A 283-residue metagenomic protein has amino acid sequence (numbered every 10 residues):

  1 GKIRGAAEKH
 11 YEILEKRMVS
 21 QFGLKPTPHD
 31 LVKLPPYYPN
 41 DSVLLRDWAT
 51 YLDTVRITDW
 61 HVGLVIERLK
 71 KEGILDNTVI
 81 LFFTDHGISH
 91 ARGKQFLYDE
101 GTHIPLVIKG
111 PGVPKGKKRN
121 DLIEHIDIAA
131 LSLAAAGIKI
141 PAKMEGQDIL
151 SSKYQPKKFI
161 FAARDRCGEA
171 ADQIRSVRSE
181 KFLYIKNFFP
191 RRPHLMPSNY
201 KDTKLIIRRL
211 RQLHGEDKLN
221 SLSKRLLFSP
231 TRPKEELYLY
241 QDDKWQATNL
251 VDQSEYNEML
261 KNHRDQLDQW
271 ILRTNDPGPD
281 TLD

Functional and structural regions predicted by a protein language model:
G1-A129, A134-K143, P193, S198 (+4 more regions): Active-site-proximal cap/lid insertion segments
I74-I80, P156-K157, E180-F182: Loop/turn elements at helix/coil->beta-strand transitions in domains of secreted/extracellular proteins
V79-T84, I160-D165, I185-K186: Short beta-strand segments
I104-L106, K157-F159, R175, F182 (+1 more regions): Small-molecule pocket liners
G110, S152, V177-E180, Y240: Active-site beta-strand termini and strand-to-loop segments that position acidic
K115-D121, G137-Q147, P156-A162, I185 (+1 more regions): Acidic/polar loop patches that form or flank catalytic/metal-binding clefts of enzymes that bind anionic ligands
D172-R178, I185, K224-S229: Short, surface-exposed beta-strand/loop micro-motifs that present aromatic residues
